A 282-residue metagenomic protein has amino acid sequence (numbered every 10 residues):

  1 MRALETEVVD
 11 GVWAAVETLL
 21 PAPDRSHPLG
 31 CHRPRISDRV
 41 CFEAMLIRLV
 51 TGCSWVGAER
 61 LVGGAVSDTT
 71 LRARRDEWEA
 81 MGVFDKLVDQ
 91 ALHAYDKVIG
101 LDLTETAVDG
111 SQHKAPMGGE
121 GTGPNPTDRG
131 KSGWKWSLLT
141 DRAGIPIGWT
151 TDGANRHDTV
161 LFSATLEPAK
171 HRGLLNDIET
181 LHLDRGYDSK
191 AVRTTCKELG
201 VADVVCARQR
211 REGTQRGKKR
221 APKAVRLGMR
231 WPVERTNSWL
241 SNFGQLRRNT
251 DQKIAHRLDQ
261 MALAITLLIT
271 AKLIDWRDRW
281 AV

Functional and structural regions predicted by a protein language model:
M1-V282: Short alpha-helical elements
